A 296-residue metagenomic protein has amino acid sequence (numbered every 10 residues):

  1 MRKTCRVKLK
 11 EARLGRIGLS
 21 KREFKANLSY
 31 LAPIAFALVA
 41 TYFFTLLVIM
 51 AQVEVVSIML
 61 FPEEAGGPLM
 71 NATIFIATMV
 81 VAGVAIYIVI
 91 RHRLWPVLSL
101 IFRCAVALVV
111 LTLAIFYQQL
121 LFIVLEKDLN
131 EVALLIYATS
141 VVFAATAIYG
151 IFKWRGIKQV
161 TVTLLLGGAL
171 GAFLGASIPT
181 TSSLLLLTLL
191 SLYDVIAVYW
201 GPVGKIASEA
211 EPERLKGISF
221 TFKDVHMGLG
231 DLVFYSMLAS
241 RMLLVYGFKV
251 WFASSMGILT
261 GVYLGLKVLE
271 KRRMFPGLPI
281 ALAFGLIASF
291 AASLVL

Functional and structural regions predicted by a protein language model:
R2-L296: A membrane-topology feature that recognizes alpha-helical transmembrane segments and their immediate juxtamembrane
